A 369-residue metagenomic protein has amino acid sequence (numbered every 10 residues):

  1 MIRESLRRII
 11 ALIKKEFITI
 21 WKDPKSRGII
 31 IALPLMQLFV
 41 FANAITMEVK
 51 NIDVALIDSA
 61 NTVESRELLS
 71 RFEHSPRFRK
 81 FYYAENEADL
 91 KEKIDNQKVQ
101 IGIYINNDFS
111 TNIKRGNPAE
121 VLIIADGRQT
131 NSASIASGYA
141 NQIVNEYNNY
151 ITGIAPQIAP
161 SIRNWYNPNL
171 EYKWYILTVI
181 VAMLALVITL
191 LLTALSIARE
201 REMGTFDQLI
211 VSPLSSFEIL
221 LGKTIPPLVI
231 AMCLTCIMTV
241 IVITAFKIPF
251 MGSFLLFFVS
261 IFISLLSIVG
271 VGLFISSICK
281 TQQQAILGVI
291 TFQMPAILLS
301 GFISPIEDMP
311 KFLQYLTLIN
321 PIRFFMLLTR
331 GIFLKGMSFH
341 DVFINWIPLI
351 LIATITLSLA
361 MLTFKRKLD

Functional and structural regions predicted by a protein language model:
M1-K173, D341: Extracytoplasmic/periplasmic domains immediately adjacent to an N-terminal transmembrane anchor in multi-pass membrane
I20, P24, Q97, L191-S212 (+2 more regions): Transmembrane helix boundary and interhelical loop/hinge segments in multi-pass membrane proteins
A32, V40-V49, K280-I319: Transmembrane helix segments
A44-E48, A194, A198-R199, S212 (+4 more regions): Short helix-capping/hinge motifs at transmembrane helix termini and TM-loop junctions
A88, Y166-L170, P249, G301-I355: Membrane-interfacial helix-loop-helix junctions in multi-pass membrane proteins
I176-A194: Long, hydrophobic alpha-helical segments
S216-V289, M294, H340-W346, I350 (+1 more regions): Alpha-helical transmembrane segments and their short interhelical loops
M361-D369: Membrane-interface capping segments at transmembrane-helix boundaries
